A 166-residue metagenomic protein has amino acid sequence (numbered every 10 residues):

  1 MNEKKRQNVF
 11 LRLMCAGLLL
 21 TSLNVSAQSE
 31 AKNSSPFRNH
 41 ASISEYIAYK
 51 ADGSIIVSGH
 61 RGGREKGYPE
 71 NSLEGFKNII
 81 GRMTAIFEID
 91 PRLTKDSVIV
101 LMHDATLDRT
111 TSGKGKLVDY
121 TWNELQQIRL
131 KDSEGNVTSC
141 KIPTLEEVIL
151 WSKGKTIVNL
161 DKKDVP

Functional and structural regions predicted by a protein language model:
M1-A31: Bacterial Sec-dependent N-terminal signal peptides
A27-P166: Phosphate-group recognition and catalysis centered on beta-loop-alpha active-site segments
